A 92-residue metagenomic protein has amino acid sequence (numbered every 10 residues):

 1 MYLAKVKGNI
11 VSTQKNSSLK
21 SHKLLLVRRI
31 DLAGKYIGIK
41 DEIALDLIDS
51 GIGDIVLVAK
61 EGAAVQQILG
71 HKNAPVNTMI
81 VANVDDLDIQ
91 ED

Functional and structural regions predicted by a protein language model:
G8: Conserved binding/recognition cores within well-folded domains
S18-V27: Short aromatic-glycine-enriched beta-strand elements
G34-D41: Short, structured beta-strand/loop micro-motifs enriched in basic residues and often containing a Trp
L57-A59, A63-D92: C-terminal structural segments of small proteins and small subunits
